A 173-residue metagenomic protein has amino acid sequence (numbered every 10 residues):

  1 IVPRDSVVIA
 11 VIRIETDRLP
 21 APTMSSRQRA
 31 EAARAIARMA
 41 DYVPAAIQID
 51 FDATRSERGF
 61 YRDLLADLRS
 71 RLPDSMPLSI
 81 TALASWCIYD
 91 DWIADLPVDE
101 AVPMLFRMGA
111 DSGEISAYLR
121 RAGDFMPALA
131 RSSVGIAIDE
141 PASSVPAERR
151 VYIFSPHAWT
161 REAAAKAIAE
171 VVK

Functional and structural regions predicted by a protein language model:
I1-V98, R107: Chitinase-like catalytic core of GlcNAc-active glycosidases
A10-I12, I80, P103, V134-I136 (+1 more regions): Structural beta-sheet core signal
D67-R69, V98-D99, S116, R121-G123: Alpha-helix boundary/interfacial micro-motifs
P73, P77, V102, M126-L129: Conserved acidic, small-residue-rich alpha-beta core segments centered on
I93-V102, A147-V151: Glycine-enriched alpha-helix->loop->beta-strand junction motifs that scaffold or abut catalytic
D99-G113: His/Asp/Glu-enriched short active-site or ligand-binding loop at hydrolase and phosphoryl-transfer sites
D111-S112, S116-K173: C-terminal active-site rim and adjoining tail of enzyme catalytic domains
